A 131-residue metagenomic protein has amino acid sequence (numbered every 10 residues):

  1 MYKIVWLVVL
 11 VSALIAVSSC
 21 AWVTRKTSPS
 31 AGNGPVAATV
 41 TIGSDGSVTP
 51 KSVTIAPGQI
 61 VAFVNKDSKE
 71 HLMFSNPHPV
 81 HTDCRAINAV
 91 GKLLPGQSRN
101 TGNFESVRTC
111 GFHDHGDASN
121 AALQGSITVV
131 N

Functional and structural regions predicted by a protein language model:
M1-V5: Positively charged n-region of N-terminal signal peptides that target proteins for export
L7-S12: Sec-dependent N-terminal signal peptides
A16-S19: C-terminal motif of bacterial Sec signal peptides marking the signal peptidase cleavage site
A21-T27, G91-N131: Extracellular/periplasmic metallocenter environments
A31-I60: N-terminal edge beta-strand
K51-F74, S98-S106, C110: Beta-strand cores of secreted/periplasmic/IMS beta-sandwich domains, seen most often in copper-related folds
K69-P95, N120-I127: Histidine- and aromatic-enriched segments that form or immediately flank copper-ligand environments
